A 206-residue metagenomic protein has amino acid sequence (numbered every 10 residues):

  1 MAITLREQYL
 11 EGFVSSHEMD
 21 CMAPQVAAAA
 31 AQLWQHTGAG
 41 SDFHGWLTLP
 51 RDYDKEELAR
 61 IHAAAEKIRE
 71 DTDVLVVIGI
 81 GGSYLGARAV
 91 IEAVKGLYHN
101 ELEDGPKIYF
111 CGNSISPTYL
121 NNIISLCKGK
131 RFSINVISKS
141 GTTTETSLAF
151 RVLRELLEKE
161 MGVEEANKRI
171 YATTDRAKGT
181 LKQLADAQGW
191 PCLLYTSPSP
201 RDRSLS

Functional and structural regions predicted by a protein language model:
M1-R69: Extended, charge-enriched "interface" segments that sit outside catalytic cores
P24-A28, D54-E56, R88-A89, N113-S114 (+2 more regions): A short linear-motif detector with a strong N-terminal bias
E66-S197: Glycine-rich phosphate-binding loops that contact phosphosugars or nucleotide phosphates
Y195-S206: Single conserved hydrophobic/aromatic residue that forms the stacking wall/gate of nucleotide- or nucleobase-binding
